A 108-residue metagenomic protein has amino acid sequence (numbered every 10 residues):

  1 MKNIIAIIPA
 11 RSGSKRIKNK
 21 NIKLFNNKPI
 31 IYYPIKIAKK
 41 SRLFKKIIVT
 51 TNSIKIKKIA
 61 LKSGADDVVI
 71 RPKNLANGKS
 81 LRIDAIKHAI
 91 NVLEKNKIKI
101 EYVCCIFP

Functional and structural regions predicted by a protein language model:
M1-K18: N-terminal nucleotide-binding beta1-loop-alpha1 segment
I4, K45, D66, I100-E101: Conserved acidic residues
K23-L24, V49, C105: Conserved SAM-binding loop
I30-K46, K58-I59: A short, N-terminal amphipathic alpha-helix
T51-K58: Short, glycine/polar-rich helix-capping loops at beta-to-alpha or helix-loop-helix junctions that flank or form
D66-P72: Short hydrophobic/aromatic-enriched beta-strand-loop microsegments
L75-P108: Conserved beta-loop-beta/alpha segment of the NTase-like Rossmann-fold superfamily that binds/positions NTPs
